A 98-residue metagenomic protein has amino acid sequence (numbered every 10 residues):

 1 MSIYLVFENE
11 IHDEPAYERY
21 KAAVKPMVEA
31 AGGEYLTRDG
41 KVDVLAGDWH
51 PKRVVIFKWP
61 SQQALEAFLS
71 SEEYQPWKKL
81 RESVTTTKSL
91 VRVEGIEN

Functional and structural regions predicted by a protein language model:
M1-E72, V93-N98: Short S/T/G/P-rich N-terminal loop/turn motif that feeds into the first structured element of a domain
P26-M27, L80-V84: Short, conserved catalytic or adaptor-binding loops enriched in Gly and charged residues
E73-K79: A common structural junction motif
E82-N98: C-terminal end-helix/capping segment
